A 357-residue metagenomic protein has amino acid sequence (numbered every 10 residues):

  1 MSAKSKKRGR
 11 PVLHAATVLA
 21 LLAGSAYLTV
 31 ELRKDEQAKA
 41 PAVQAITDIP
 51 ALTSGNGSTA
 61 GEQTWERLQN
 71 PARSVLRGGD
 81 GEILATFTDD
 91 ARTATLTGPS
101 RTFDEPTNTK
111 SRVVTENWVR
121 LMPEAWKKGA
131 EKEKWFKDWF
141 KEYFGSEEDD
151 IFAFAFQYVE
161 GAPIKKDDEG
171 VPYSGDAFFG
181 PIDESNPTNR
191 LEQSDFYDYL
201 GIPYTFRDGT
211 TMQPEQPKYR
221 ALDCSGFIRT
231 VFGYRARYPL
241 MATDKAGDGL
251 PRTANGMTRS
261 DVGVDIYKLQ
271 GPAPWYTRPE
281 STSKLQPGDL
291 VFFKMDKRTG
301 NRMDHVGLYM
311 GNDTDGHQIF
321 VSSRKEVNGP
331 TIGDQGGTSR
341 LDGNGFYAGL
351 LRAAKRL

Functional and structural regions predicted by a protein language model:
M1-A153: N-terminal secretion targeting segments of exported proteins
S2, A15, F87, P214-R237 (+3 more regions): Solvent-exposed, charged interface segments at domain starts and junctions
G9-R10, P41-A42, R92, R252-T258 (+2 more regions): Alpha-helix initiation/capping motif
L21, V291, A353-A354: Short beta-strand element of the conserved SAM-dependent methyltransferase core
S54-A85, G316-L357: Low-complexity, Gly/Ser/Thr/Pro-rich intrinsically disordered linker/tail segments
D80-E82, A91-R92, G170, G209 (+2 more regions): Intrinsic-disorder/low-complexity loop/linker signature
T109-D248: N-terminal capping segments
K245-V327: ...with weaker cross-activation on analogous glycine-rich loops/strands in unrelated enzymes
